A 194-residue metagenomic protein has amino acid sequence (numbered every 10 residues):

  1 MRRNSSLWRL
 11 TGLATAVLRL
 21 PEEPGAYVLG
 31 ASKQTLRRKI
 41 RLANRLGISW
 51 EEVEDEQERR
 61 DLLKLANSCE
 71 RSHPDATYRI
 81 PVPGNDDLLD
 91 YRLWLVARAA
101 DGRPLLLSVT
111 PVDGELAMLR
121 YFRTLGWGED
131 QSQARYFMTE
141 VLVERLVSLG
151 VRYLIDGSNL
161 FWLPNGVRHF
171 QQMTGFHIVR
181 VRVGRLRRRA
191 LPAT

Functional and structural regions predicted by a protein language model:
M1-A31, I48: Internal, well-ordered alpha/beta segment that forms a basic, Gly-enriched binding/recognition surface
M1-W8, L29, D55, D113-I178: Acyl-donor binding region in acyl/amide transferases
T15-A16, H177-A190: Conserved catalytic-core motifs of GNAT/GCN5-like acyltransferases
V17-R19, V96-R98, R185: Short, well-ordered beta-strand micro-motif
E23-Q131, E140, R145-L146: A conserved beta-strand-loop-helix scaffold within acyl/acetyltransferase catalytic domains
E58, F161, L186: Positions that flank functional sites
L62-L65, G166-R168, L191-T194: Short secondary-structure transition/capping segments
G128, P164, G184-A193: Flexible glycine/acidic-rich beta-alpha junction loops that bind and position SAM and/or redox cofactors in anaerobic
